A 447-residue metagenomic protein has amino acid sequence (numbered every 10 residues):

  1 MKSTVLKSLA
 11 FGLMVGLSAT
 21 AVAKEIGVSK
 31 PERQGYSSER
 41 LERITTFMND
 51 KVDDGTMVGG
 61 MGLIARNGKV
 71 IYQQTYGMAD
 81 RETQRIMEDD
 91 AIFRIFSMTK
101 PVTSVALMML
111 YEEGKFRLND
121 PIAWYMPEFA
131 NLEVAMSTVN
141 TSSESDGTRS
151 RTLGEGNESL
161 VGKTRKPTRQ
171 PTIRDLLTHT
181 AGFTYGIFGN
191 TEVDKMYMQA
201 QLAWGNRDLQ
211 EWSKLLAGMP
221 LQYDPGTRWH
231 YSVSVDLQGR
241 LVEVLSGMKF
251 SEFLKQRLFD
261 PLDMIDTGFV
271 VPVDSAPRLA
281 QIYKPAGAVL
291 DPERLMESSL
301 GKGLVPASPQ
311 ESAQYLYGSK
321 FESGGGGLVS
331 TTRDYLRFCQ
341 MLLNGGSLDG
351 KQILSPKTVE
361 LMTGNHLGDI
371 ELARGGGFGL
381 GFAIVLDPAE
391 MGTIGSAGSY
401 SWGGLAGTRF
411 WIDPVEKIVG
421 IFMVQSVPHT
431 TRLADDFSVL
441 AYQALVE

Functional and structural regions predicted by a protein language model:
M1-L9: Bacterial N-terminal signal peptides that target proteins for export
S8-S18: Bacterial N-terminal signal peptides
A19-A23: Sec/Tat signal peptide C-region and signal peptidase I cleavage site
K24-I95, R117, N131-N140, T431 (+1 more regions): Short, conserved catalytic-motif segment at the N-terminal edge
E42-N49, G68, F93-I122, V235-E243 (+2 more regions): Active-site SXXK
P127-S396: Short, surface-exposed loop or secondary-structure junction motifs that flank catalytic or metal-binding residues
S399, A406-E416: Short, surface-exposed beta-strand/loop micro-motifs that present aromatic residues
W411, K417-S426: Short, well-ordered beta-strand elements
